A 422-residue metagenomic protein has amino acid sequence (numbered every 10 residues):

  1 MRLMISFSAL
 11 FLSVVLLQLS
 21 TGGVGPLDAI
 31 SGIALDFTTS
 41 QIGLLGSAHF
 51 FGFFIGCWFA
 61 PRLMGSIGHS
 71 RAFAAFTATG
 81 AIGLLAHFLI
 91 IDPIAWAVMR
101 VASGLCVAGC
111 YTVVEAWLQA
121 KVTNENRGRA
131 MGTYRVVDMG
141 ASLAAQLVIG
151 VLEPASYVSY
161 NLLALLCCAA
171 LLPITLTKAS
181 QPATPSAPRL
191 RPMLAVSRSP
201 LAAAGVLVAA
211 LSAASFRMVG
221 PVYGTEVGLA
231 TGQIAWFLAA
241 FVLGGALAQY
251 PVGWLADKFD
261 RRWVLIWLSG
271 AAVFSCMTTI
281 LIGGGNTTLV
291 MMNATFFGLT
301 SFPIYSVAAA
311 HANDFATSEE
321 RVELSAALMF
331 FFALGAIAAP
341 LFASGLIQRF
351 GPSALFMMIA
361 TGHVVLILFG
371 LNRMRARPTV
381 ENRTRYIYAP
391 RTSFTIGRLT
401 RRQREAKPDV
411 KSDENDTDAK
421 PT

Functional and structural regions predicted by a protein language model:
M1-R2, P182-R189, R373-T422: Intrinsic disorder in cytosolic terminal tails and internal cytosolic loops of multi-pass membrane transporters
R2-F50, A202-G205, A214-Y223, V227: Helix-loop boundary and gating motifs at the non-cytosolic
T39-S40, N124-Y134, T231, A316-L328: Loop-to-transmembrane helix entry/capping segments in MFS-fold secondary transporters and related SLC/MFSD carriers
G56-H69, E153, A248-D260, I347-Q348: Helix-to-loop junctions at the C-terminal end of transmembrane segments in multipass secondary transporters
R71-L85, A164, W263-T278, A360: Structural signature of the two symmetry-related core transmembrane helices
V101-V136: Cytoplasmic helix-loop-helix junction between adjacent transmembrane helices in 12-TM secondary transporters
G109-V122, F302-A316: Intracellular juxtamembrane helix-capping segments at the cytosolic ends of symmetry-related transmembrane helices
G150, A164-T184, L366-M374: C-terminal membrane-cytosol helix-exit motif in multi-pass small-molecule transporters
